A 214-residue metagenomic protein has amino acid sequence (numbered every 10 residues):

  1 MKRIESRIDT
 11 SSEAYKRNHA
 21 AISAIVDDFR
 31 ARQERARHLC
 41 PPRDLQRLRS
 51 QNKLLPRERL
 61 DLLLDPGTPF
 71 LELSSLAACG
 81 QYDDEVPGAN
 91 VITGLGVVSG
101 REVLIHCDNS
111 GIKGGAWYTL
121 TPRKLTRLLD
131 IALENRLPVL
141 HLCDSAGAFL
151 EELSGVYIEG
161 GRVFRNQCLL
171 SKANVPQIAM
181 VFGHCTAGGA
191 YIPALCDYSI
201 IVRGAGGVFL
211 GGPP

Functional and structural regions predicted by a protein language model:
M1-S99: N-terminal amphipathic, basic-rich helices that act as targeting or association modules
Y15, N52-L55, I105, D144 (+1 more regions): Residue-level signature of catalytic and energy-coupling elements of molecular machines, predominantly ATP/GTP-dependent
L71, Y82-D83, L120, G155-I158 (+1 more regions): Thiamine diphosphate
D84-N90, K113-D130: Glycine-rich anion/phosphate-binding loops
A89-T93, E102, L137-P138, Q167 (+2 more regions): Short glycine-rich loop/turn motifs
L95-N109, K124-L150: A structural preference for short, pocket-lining loop segments at secondary-structure junctions
C143-P214: Conserved catalytic cores of soluble enzyme domains, especially glycine-rich substrate-binding beta-alpha loops
